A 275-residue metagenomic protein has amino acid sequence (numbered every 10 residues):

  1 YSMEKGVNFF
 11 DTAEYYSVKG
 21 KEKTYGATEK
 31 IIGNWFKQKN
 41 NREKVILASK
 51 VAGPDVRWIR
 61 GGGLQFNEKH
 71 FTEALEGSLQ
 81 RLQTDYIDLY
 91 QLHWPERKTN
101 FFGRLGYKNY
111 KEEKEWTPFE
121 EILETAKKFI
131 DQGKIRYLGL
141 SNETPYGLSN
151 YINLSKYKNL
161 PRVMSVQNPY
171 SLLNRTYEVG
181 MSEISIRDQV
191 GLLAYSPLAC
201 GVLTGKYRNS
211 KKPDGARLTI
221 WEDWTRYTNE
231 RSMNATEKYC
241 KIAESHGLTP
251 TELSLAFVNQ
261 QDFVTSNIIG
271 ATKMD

Functional and structural regions predicted by a protein language model:
Y1-S2, F66-L82, F119-E124, L148-N153: Short, acidic/polar
Y1-V51, K69-T72, D85, T125 (+1 more regions): N-terminal binding-site loop/beta-alpha segment at the start of enzyme catalytic domains that lines or forms
F10-T12, I87, L138, L253: Alpha-helix N-cap/helix-start motif at helix boundaries, enriched for small hydrophobics
Y16-G20, D55-R60, T99: A short acidic, helix-capping loop that chelates divalent metal ions and anchors anionic groups
I46-K50, D88-L92, L193-S196: Non-cysteine beta-strand/loop elements that form the S-adenosyl-L-methionine
R57-T72, K108-T117: Active-site mouth loops of central-metabolism enzymes
Q80-G103: Active-site groove signature of glycoside hydrolases
P95-D275: Beta/alpha (TIM)-barrel catalytic core signal, keyed to glycine-rich beta->alpha loops juxtaposed to Asp/Glu that bind
